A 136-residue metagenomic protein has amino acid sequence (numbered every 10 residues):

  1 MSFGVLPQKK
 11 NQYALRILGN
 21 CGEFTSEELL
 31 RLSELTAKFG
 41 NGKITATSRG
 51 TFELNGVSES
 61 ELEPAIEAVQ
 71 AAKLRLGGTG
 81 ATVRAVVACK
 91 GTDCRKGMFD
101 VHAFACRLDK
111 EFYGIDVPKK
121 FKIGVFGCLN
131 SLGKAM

Functional and structural regions predicted by a protein language model:
M1-Y13: Extended, compositionally biased intrinsically disordered regions at domain boundaries
L15-M136: Small-residue-enriched alpha-helical segments and adjacent helix-cap loops that form tight helix-helix packing
